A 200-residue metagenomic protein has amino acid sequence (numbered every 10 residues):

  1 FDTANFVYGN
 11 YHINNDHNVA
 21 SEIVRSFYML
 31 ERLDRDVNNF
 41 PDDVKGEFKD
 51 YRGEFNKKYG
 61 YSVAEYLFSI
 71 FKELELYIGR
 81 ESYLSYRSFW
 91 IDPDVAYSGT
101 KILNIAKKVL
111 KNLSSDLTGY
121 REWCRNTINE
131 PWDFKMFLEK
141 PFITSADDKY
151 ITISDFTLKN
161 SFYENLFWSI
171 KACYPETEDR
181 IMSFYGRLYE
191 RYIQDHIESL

Functional and structural regions predicted by a protein language model:
D2-H196: Interfaces and regulatory segments of ATP-dependent nucleotide/adenylate/phosphodiester-chemistry enzymes
E198-L200: A short acidic/basic microdomain associated with nuclease active sites
